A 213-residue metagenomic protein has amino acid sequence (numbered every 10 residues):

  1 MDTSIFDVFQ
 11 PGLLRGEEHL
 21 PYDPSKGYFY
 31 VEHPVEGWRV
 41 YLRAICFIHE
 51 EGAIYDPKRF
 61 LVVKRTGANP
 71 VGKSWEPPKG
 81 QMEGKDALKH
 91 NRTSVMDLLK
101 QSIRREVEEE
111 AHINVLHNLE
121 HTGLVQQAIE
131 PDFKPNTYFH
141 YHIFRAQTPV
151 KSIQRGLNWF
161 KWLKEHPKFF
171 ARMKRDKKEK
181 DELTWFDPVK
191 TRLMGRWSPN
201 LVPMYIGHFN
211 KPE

Functional and structural regions predicted by a protein language model:
D2-I54, A68: Acidic, metal-coordinating catalytic segment for phosphate/diphosphate chemistry, firing primarily on the Nudix
Y28-G37, E130-F133, K168-M173: Short, P/G- and charge-enriched loop/turn segments at secondary-structure junctions
Y41-I45, Y138-I143: Short hydrophobic/aromatic beta-strand or adjacent loop that forms the aromatic wall/cage of a ligand/substrate-binding
I45, R59, E182: Conserved beta-strand and immediately adjacent loop positions that scaffold enzyme active sites
Y55-E109, I113: Conserved Nudix-box catalytic region and its N-terminal flanking loop in Nudix hydrolases and closely related
P70-S74, P78-G80, G84, T137 (+2 more regions): Nudix hydrolase/Nudix homology domain
N114-V125: A short coil-to-beta-strand element that immediately follows conserved catalytic motifs
